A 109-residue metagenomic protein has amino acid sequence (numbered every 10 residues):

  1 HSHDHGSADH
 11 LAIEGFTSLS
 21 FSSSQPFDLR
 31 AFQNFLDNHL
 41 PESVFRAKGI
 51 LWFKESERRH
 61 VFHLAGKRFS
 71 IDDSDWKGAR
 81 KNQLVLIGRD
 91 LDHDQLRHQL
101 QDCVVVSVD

Functional and structural regions predicted by a protein language model:
H1-K77, N82, R89-D109: C-terminal accessory "lid"/substrate-recognition subdomains
